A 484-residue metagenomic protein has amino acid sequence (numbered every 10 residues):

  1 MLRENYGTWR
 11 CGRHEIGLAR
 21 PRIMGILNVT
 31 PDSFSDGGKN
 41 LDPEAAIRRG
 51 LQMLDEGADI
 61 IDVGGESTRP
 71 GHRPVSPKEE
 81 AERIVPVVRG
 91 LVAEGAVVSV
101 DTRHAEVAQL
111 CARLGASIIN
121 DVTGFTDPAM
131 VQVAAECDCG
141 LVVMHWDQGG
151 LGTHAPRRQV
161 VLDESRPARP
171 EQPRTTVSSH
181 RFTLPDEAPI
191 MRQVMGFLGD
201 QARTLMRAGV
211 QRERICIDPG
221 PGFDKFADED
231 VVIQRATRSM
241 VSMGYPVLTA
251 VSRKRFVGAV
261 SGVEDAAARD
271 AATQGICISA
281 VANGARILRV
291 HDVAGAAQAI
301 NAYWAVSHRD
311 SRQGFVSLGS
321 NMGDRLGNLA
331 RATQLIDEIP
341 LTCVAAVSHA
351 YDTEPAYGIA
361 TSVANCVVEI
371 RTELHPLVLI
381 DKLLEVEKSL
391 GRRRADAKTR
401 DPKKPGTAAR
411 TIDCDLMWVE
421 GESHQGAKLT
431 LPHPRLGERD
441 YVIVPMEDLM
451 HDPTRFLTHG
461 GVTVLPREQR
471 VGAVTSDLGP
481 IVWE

Functional and structural regions predicted by a protein language model:
R3-Y6, C11, L18, S35-R49 (+7 more regions): Active-site-adjacent loop and "lid" segments of alpha/beta metabolic enzymes
R48-G64, N283-G284: Catalytic domains of carbohydrate-active enzymes, especially glycoside hydrolases
S67-H72, A346-L374: Short, charge-patterned binding micro-sites
Q211-R214: Short acidic capping loops at alpha-helix termini that bridge into adjacent secondary structure
D310-E354: N-terminal beta1-alpha1 ligand-phosphate binding loop
S320, V368-L374, W418-G421: Short beta-strand-to-loop capping motifs
A356-V363, L377-I380, E385-E484: Flexible, gly/pro- and Lys/Arg-enriched active-site loops
